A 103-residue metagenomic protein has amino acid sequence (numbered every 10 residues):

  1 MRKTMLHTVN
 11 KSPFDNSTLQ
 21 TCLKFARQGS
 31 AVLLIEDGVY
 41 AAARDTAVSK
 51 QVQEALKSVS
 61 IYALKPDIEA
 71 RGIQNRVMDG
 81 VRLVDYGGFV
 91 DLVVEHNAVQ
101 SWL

Functional and structural regions predicted by a protein language model:
K3-T18, G38-R44: Short, glycine-rich nucleotide/cofactor-binding loops
V9-S12, P66, L103: Structural motif
F14-Q28: Histidine-anchored nucleotide/phosphate-binding helix
G29, S58-V59, H96-N97: Short, well-ordered alpha-helix to beta-strand connector turns
A31-E36, S60-D67: Short internal beta-strands
V48-S58: Catalytic-core regions built around general acid/base machinery
R71-L103: C-terminal structural segments of small proteins and small subunits
